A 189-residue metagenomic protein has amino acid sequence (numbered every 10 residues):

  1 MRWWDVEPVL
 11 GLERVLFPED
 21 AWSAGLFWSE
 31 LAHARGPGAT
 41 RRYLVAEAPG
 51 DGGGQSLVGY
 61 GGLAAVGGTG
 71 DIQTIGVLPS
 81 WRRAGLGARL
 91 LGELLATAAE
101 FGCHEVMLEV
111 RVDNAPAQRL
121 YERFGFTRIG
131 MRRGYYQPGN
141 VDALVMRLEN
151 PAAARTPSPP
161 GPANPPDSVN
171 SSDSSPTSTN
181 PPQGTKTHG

Functional and structural regions predicted by a protein language model:
W3-W4, P8-R82, L91-F101, E149-A153 (+1 more regions): Acetyl-CoA-dependent GNAT
G25, M107-E109, E122, T127-L144: Conserved catalytic-core motifs of GNAT/GCN5-like acyltransferases
V77, R111-V112: Short amphipathic helical patch at the helix-1/turn junction of helix-turn-helix
G85-G87: Conserved G/P- and acidic residue-centered "switch" motifs that form tight phosphate/ATP-binding loops in soluble
L91, D113-A117, G134-G139: Short glycine/proline-centered loop/turn elements that form peptide/ligand docking sites
F101, R119, R123-F124: Structural motif
